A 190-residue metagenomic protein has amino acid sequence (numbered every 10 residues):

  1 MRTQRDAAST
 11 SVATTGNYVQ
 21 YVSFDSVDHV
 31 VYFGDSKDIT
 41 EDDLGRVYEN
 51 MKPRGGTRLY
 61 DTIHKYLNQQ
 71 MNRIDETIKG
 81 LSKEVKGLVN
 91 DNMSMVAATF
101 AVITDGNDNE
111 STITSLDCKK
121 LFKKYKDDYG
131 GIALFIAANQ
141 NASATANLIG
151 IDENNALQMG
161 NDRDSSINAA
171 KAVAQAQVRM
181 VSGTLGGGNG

Functional and structural regions predicted by a protein language model:
M1-G190: Acidic, low-complexity intrinsically disordered regions
